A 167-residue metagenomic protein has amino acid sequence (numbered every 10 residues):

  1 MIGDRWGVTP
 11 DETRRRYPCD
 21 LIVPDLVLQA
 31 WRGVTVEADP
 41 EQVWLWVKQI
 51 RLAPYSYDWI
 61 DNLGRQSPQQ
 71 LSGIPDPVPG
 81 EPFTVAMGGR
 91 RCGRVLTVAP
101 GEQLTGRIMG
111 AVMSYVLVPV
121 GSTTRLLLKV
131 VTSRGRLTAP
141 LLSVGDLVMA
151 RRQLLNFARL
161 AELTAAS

Functional and structural regions predicted by a protein language model:
M1-I74, E162-S167: Hydrophobic ligand-binding cavity/cleft-lining segments
P10-T13, R107-L163: Beta-strand/loop substructures that line and gate deep hydrophobic ligand-binding cavities in soluble
V23-D25, F83-A86, G106-I108: Short Gly/Pro-enriched turn/cap motifs at secondary-structure boundaries
R32-V34, G93-V95, V112-P119: Hydrophobic/aromatic beta-strand elements that line small-molecule binding cavities or substrate pockets in beta-rich
V43-W46, V95, L126, F157: Hydrophobic pocket/interface hotspot
Q66-C92, V98: Secreted/surface-exposed cysteine- and glycine-rich disulfide frameworks
G89-R91, E102, A111-M113: A generic structural signal for short beta-strands and their flanking turns/coil linkers
T97-G106: Short, hydrophobic/aromatic-rich segments at coil-to-beta transitions
